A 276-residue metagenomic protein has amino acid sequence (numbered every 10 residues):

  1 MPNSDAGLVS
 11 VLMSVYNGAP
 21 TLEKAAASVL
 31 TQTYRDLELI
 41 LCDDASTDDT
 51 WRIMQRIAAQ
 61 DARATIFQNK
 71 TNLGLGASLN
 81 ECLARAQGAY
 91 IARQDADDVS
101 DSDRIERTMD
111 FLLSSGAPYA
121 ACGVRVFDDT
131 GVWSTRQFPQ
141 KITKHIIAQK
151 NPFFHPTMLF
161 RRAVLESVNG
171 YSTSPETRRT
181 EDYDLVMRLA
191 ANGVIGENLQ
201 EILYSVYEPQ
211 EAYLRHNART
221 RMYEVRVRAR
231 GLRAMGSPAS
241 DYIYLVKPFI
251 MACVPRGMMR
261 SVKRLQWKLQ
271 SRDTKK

Functional and structural regions predicted by a protein language model:
T21-E23, D48-R56, V99, D103: Acidic helix N-cap motif at the loop->helix transition within catalytic regions of sugar-transfer enzymes
A27-D36: Short, acidic, metal-binding catalytic loop of nucleotide-sugar glycosyltransferases
D43-R52, T71, D95: A conserved acidic beta->alpha catalytic loop
T50, S78-L79, S100-I105, T130-G131: Acidic donor-diphosphate engagement hotspot in glycosyltransferases and nucleotidyltransferases that stabilizes
N69-A86, R107: Glycine-rich, basic loop-to-helix element that forms the pyrophosphate-binding segment of sugar-nucleotide handling
I91: Short aromatic/hydrophobic "clamp" motif used to bind/position activated sugar donors
D103-S134: Conserved donor NDP-sugar-binding/catalytic core segment of glycosyltransferases
I142-R219: Conserved nucleotide-sugar donor-binding catalytic segment
